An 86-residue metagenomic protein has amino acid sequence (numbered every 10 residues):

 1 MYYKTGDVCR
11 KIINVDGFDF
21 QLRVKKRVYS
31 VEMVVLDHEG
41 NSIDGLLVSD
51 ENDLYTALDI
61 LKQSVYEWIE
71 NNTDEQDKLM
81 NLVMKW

Functional and structural regions predicted by a protein language model:
Y2-Y3, H38-W86: Mixed-charge, Lys/Arg-enriched low-complexity segments
K4-L36: Amphipathic, interaction-prone secondary-structure segments
